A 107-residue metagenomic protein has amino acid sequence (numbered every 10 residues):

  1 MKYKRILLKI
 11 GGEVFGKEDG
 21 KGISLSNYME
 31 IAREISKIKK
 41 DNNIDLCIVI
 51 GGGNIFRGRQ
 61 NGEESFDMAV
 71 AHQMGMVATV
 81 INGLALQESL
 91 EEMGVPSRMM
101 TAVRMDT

Functional and structural regions predicted by a protein language model:
M1-D45: N-terminal glycine-/serine-/threonine-rich phosphate-binding loop
L8, C47-G51, R57, S97-A102: General beta-strand structural signal in soluble alpha/beta enzymes
G12, G20, G52-G53, A71 (+2 more regions): Generic secondary-structure boundary/loop-capping signal
V14-G16, G53-R57, D106-T107: Short, active-site-adjacent cap segments at secondary-structure transitions
S24, I48-V49, T79, G83: Generic structural signal for well-ordered secondary structure
E30, K37-K40, D45-L46, I50-G62 (+1 more regions): N-terminal active-site beta-alpha-beta segment that forms phosphate/nucleotide-binding and substrate-recognition loops
N61-T107: Ligand-binding beta-strand-loop-alpha-helix segment within the catalytic cores of soluble metabolic enzymes
